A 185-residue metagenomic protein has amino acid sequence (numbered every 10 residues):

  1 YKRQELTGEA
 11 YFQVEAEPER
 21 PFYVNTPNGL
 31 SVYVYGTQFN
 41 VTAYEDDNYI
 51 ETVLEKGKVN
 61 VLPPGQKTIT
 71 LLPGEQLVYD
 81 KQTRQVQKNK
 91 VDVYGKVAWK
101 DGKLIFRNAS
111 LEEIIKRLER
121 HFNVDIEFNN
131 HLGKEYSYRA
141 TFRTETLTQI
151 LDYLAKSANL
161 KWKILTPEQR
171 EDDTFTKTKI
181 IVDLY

Functional and structural regions predicted by a protein language model:
K2-T83, Q87: Short, small/hydrophobic-biased targeting/export segments
R84-Y185: N-terminal export/assembly leaders
